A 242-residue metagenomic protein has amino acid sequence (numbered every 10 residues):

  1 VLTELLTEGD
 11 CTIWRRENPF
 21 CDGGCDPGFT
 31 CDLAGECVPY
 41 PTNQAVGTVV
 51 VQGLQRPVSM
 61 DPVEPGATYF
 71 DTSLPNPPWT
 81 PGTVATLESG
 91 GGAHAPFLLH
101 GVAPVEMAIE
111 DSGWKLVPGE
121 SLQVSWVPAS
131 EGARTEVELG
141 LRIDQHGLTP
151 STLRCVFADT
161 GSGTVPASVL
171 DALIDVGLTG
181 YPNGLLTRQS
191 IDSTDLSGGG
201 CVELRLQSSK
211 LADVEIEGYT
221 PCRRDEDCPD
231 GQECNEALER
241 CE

Functional and structural regions predicted by a protein language model:
V1-V117, L122-Q123, V127-E242: Ser/Thr/Pro- and often Gln-rich low-complexity regulatory segments of eukaryotic transcriptional regulators
